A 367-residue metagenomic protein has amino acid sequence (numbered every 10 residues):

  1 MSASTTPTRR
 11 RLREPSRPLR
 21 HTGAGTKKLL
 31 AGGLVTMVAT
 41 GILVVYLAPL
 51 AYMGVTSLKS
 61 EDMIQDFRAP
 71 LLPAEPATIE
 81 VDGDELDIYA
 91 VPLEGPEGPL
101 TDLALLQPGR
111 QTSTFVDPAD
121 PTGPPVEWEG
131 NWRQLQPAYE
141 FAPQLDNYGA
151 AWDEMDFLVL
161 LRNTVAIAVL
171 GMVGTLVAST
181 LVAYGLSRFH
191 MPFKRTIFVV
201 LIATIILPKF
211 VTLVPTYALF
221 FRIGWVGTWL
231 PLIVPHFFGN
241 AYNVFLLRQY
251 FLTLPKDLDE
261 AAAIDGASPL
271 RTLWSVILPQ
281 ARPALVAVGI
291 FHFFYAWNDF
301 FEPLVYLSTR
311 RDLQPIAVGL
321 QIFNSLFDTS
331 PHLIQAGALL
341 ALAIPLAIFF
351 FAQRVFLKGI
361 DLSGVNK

Functional and structural regions predicted by a protein language model:
M1-H21: ABC-family P-loop ATPase nucleotide-binding domain
T8-L12, G23, K27, G32-V35 (+1 more regions): A structural signal for multi-pass alpha-helical bundles of membrane permease subunits that mediate small-molecule
